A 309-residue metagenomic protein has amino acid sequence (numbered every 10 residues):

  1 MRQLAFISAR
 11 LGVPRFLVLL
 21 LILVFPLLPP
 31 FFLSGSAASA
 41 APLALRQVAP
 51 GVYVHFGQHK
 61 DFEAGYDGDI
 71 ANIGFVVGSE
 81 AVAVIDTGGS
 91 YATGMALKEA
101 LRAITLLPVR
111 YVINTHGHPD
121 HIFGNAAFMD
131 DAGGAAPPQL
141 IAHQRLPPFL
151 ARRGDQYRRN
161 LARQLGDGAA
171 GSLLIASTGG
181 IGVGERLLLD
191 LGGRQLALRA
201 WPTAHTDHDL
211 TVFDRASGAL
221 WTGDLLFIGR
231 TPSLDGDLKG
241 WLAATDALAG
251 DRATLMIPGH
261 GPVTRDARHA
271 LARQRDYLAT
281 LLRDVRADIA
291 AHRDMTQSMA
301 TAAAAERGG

Functional and structural regions predicted by a protein language model:
F16-S34: Bacterial N-terminal signal peptides
A37-A40: Boundary at the C-terminal end of the N-terminal hydrophobic targeting segment
Q47-R102, L210-T222: Conserved beta-strand hairpin/beta-sheet module of binuclear metal-dependent hydrolase folds, prominently
I85-T87, R110-H118, I141-H143, W221-G223 (+1 more regions): Active-site neighborhood of phospho(di)ester-bond hydrolases with catalytic His/Asp-centered motifs
Y91-T93, G117-F123, P147-L150, T206-D209 (+2 more regions): Active-site environment of divalent metal-dependent phosphoester hydrolases
E99-G184, L188, R283: Active-site HxH/HxHxD metal-binding segment of metal-dependent hydrolases
I181-D214: Core dinuclear metal-dependent hydrolase active-site scaffold
L242-R293, T301: Divalent-metal (often Zn2+) His-rich catalytic cores of metallo-beta-lactamase-fold enzymes
